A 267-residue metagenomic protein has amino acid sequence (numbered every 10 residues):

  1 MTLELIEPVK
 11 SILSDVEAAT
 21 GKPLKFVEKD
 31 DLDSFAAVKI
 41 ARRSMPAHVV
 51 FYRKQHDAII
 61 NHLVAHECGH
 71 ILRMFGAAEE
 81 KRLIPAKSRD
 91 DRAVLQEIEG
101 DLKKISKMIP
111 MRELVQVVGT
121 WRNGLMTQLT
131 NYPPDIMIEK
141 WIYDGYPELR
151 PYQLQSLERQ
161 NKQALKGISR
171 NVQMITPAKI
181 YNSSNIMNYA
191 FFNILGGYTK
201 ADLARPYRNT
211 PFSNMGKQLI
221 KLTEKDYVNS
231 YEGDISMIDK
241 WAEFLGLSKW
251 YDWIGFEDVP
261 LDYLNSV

Functional and structural regions predicted by a protein language model:
M1-S44, H56-D57, G124, G255-V267: Auxiliary, metal-adjacent structural segments of Zn-dependent hydrolase domains
L5-P8, I12, P134, M215 (+1 more regions): Alpha-helical structural motif
H48-V64: Short pre-active-site segment immediately N-terminal to the catalytic Zn-binding motif
H56, I105-V118, L222-D239: Alpha-helix capping and helix-coil boundary motifs
I60-E79: Active-site recognition of the HExxH zinc-binding catalytic motif
R73-N123: Post-HEXXH active-site segment of zinc metalloproteases
L114, V118-P151: Internal, conserved structured core segments that host functional sites
M137-V267: Pan-zinc metallopeptidase signature
